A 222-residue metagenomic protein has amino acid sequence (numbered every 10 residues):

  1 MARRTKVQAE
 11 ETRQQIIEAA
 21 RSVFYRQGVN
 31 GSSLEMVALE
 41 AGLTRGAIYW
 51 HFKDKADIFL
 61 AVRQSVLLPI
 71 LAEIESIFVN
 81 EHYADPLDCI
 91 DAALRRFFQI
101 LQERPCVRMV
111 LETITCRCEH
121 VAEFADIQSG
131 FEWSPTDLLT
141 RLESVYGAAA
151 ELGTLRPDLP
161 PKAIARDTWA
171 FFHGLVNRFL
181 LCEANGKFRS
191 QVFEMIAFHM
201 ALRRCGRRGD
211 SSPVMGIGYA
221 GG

Functional and structural regions predicted by a protein language model:
M1-E11, R208-G222: N-terminal intrinsically disordered/low-complexity leader segments
M1-Q27, S32-L43, A56-L60: Basic, helix-initiating cap at the start of DNA-binding domains
G46: Key DNA-contact positions within bacterial/archaeal DNA-binding proteins
Y49-F52, A56: A short His-aromatic
A61, E75-V107, P161-T168, R208-G209 (+1 more regions): Hydrophobic alpha-helical connector segments
Q99-E143: Short secondary-structure transition hinges
E112-T113, P157-R178, Q191-H199: Hydrophobic alpha-helical segments that form the core of small-molecule binding pockets and/or dimer interfaces
V121, P135-I164, C182, L202-D210: Hydrophobic alpha-helical bundle segments that form small-molecule/ligand-binding pockets
